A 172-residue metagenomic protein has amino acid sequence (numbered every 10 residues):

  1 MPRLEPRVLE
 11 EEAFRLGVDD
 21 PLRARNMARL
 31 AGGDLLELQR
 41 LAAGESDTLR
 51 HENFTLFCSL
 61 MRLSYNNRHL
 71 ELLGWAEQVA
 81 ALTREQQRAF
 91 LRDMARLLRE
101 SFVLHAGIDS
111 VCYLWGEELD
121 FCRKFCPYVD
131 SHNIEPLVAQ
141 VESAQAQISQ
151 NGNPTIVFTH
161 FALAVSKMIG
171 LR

Functional and structural regions predicted by a protein language model:
M1-D93, L97, L104-L114, L119-R172: Charged, glycine-rich active-site and insertion segments that engage polyanionic ligands
